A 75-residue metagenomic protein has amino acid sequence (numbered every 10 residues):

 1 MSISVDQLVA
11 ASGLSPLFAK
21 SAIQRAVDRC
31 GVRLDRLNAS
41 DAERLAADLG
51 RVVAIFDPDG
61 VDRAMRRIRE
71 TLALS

Functional and structural regions predicted by a protein language model:
M1-G31: N-terminal acidic leader/helix
S2, D62-S75: Short, charged, intrinsically disordered terminal tails
L8, L14-L17, L34-L37, L45 (+2 more regions): Generic detector of leucine side chains in alpha-helical contexts
S15, C30-R33, V52-G60, S75: Short secondary-structure junctions and interdomain/linker hinges
R25-C30, D48, V52, T71: A short structural micro-motif
R36-I68: Long, compositionally biased
